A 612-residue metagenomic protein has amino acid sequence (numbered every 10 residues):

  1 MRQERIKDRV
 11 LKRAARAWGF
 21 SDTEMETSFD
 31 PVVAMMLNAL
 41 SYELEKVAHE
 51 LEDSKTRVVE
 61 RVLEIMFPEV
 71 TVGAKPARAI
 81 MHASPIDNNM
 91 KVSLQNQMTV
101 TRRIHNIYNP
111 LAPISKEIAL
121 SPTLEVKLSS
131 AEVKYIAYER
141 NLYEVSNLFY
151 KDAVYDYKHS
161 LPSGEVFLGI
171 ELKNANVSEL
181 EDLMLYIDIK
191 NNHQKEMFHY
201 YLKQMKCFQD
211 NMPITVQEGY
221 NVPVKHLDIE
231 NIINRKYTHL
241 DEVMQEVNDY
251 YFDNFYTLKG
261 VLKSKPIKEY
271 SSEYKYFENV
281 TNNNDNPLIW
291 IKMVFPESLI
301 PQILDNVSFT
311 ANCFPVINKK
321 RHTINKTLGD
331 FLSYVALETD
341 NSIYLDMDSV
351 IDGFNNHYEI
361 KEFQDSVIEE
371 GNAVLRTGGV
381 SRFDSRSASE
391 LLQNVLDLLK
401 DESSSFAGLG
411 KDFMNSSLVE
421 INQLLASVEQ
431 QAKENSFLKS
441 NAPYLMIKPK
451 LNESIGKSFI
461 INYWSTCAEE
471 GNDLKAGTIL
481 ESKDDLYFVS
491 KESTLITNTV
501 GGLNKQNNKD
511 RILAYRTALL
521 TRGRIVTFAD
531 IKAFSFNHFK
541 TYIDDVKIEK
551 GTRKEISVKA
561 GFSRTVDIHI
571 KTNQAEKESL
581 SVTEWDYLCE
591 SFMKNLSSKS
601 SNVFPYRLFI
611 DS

Functional and structural regions predicted by a protein language model:
M1-S612: Intrinsically disordered, low-complexity, polar/charged repeat-rich segments
